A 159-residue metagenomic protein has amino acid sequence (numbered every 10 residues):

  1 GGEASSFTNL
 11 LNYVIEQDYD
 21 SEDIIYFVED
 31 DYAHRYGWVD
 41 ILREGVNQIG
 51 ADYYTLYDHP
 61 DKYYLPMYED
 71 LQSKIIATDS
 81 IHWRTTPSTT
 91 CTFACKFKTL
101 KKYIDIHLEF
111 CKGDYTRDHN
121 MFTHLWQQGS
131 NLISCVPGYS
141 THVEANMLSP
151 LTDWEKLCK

Functional and structural regions predicted by a protein language model:
G1-D23: Active-site-proximal specificity loops/subdomain of glycosyltransferases
G2-L10, H34, T89, G113-R117: Phosphate/oxyanion-binding active-site loops and adjacent basic polyanion-contact surfaces
D20-E22, G50-A51, G129-S130: Short, high-confidence coil segments that cap the C-terminus of an alpha-helix and link into the following beta-strand
S21-A33: Short beta-strand-to-loop acidic/aromatic patch adjacent to the donor-nucleotide binding site
V28, L56-Y57, G138: Conserved residues at the C-terminal ends of beta-strands
A33-H107: Conserved catalytic core of nucleotide-sugar-dependent glycosyltransferases
F97-K98, K102-K159: C-terminal catalytic/acceptor-binding lobe
